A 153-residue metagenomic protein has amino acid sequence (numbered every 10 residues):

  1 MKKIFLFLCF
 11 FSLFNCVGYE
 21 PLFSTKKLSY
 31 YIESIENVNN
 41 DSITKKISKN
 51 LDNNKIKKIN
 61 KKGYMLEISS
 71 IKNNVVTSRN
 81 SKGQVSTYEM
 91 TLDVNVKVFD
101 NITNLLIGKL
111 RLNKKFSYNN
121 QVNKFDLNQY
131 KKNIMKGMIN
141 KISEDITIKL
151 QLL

Functional and structural regions predicted by a protein language model:
K3-I56, K61, L153: A structural "domain/chain start" motif
N15-C16, D93, K141: Generic detector of isolated residues embedded in canonical secondary-structure elements
E33, N37, F125-K136: Active-site oxyanion-binding pockets that recognize sulfate/phosphate
S34-N37, I68-S70, N140: Surface-exposed beta-strand edges and flanking loops
S48, D52-N54, I59, M65-K109 (+2 more regions): Surface-exposed short loop/turn segments
Q129-L153: Short, well-ordered alpha-helical segments
